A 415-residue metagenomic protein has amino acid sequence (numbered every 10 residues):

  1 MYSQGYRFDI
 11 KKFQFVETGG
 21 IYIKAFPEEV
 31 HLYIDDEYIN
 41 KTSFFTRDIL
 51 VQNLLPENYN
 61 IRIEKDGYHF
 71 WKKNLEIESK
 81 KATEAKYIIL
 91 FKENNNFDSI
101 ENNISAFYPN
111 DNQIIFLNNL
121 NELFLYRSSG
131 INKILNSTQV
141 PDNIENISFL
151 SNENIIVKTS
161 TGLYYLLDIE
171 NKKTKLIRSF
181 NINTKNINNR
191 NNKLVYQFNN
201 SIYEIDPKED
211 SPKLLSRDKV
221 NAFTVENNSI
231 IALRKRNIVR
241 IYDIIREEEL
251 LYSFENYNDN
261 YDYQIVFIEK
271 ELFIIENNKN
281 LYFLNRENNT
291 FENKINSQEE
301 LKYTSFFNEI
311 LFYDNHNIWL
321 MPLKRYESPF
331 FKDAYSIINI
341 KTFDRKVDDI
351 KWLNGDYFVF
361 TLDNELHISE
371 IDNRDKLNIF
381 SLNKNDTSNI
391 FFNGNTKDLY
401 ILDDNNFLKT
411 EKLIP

Functional and structural regions predicted by a protein language model:
M1-S128, I156: Short loop/turn and low-complexity linker motifs enriched in small/turn-promoting residues
N60-E64, I231-R234, Y400: Short, aromatic- and glycine-rich surface loops/edge beta-strands on solvent-exposed regions
E93-N103, I134-N154, S160-G162, E170-N183: Blade-loop segments of beta-propeller domains
E101-F107, P141-F149, N181-N192, S216-N228 (+4 more regions): Repeated scaffold domains used in trafficking and secretory/extracellular systems, primarily beta-propellers
I114-I115, I155, L194, I230-I231 (+4 more regions): Hydrophobic beta-strand positions that form the internal "hydrophobic ladder" of WD40/Gbeta-like beta-propeller blades
L120-Q139, T159-F180, Q197-R217, K235-N258 (+4 more regions): Surface-exposed loop/turn elements that mediate protein-protein interactions on large endomembrane-trafficking
I350-K397: Ankyrin-repeat and related helical/solenoid repeat scaffolds used for protein-protein interactions
D386-P415: Blade-level signature of beta-propeller repeat domains, shared across WD40, Kelch, NHL, RCC1 and BNR/Asp-box propellers
